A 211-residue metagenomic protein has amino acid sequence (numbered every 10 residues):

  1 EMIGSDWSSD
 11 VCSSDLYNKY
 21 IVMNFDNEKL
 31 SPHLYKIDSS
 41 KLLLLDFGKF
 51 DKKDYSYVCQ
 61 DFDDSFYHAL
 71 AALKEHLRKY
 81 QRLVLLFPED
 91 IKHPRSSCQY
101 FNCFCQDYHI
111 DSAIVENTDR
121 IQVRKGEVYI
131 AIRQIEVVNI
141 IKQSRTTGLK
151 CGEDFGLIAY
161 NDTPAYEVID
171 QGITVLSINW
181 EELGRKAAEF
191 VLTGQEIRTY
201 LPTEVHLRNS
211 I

Functional and structural regions predicted by a protein language model:
E1-V11: Single conserved hydrophobic/aromatic residue that forms the stacking wall/gate of nucleotide- or nucleobase-binding
L16-F25, R82-P88, K125-Q134, G156-I158: Periplasmic-binding protein-like
F25-D64, N161-G172: Flexible loop/hinge segments that line or gate small-molecule binding clefts
L34-S39, L77, G148-G152: Short, conserved loop/helix-junction motifs that constitute active-site signature segments in enzyme catalytic cores
G48-V84, V137, S177-E196: Hydrophobic alpha-helical segments within soluble ligand-binding/sensing domains
Y67-Q106, T199-I211: An alpha-beta-alpha
V115-V123: Short acidic low-complexity segments
V123-V128, I135-I211: Flexible loop/turn connectors
